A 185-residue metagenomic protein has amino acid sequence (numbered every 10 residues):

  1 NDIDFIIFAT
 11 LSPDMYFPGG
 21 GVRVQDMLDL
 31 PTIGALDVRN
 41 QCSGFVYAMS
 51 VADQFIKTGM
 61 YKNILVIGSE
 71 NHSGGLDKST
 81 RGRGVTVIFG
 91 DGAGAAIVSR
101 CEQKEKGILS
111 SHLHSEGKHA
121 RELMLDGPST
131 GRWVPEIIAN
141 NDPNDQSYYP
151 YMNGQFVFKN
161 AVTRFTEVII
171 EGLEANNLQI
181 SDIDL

Functional and structural regions predicted by a protein language model:
N1-D4, V168-D182: Phosphate/pyrophosphate-binding loops at sites that engage ATP/ADP/AMP, CoA/4′-phosphopantetheine, polyphosphate
D2-I7, D26-R39, G75-R81: Glycine/charged-rich beta-loop-alpha catalytic/anionic-binding loops adjacent to active sites
A9-M15, N40-F45, G68-G74, H114-E116: Acidic, glycine-rich active-site loops and adjacent beta-strand->loop/helix elements that engage anionic groups
L11-N63: Conserved catalytic cysteine-centered active-site region of acyl-thioester-dependent Claisen-condensing enzymes
M15-D29, V66-G74, P135-D142: Acidic-glycine-rich active-site phosphate/pyrophosphate-binding loop
K57-A93: Flexible, glycine-rich active-site loops centered on histidine and acidic residues that chelate a metal or position
T80-T163, E167: Condensing-enzyme catalytic core mediating Claisen C-C bond formation in acyl metabolism
